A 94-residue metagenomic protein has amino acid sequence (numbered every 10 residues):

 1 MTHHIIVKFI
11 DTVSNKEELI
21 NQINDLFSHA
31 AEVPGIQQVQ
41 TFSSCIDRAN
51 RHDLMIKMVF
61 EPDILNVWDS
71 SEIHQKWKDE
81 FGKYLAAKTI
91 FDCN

Functional and structural regions predicted by a protein language model:
M1-D53, D63-V67, N94: Short S/T/G/P-rich N-terminal loop/turn motif that feeds into the first structured element of a domain
A31-P34, V59-F91: An amphipathic, aromatic/His-enriched active-site/gating alpha helix that lines ligand/cofactor pockets
